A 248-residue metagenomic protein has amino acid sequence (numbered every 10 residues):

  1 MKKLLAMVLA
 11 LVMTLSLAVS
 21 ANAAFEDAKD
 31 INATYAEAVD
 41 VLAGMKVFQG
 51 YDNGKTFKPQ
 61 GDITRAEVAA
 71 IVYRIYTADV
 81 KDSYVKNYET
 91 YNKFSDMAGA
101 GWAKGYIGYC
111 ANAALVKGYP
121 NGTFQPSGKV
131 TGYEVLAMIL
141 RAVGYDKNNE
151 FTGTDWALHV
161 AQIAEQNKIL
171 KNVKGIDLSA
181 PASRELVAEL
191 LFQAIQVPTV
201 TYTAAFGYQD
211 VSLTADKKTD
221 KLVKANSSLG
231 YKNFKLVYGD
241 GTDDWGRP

Functional and structural regions predicted by a protein language model:
K2-A36, Q49-K104, A113-Y133, L140-P181 (+1 more regions): Feature responds to low-complexity, polar/acidic, surface-exposed segments characteristic of secreted/exported proteins
V39-Q49: Mature N-terminal segment immediately following signal peptide/propeptide cleavage in secreted/periplasmic
E185: Contiguous, function-dense segments enriched for cysteine-driven chemistry and partner/ligand-binding capacity
